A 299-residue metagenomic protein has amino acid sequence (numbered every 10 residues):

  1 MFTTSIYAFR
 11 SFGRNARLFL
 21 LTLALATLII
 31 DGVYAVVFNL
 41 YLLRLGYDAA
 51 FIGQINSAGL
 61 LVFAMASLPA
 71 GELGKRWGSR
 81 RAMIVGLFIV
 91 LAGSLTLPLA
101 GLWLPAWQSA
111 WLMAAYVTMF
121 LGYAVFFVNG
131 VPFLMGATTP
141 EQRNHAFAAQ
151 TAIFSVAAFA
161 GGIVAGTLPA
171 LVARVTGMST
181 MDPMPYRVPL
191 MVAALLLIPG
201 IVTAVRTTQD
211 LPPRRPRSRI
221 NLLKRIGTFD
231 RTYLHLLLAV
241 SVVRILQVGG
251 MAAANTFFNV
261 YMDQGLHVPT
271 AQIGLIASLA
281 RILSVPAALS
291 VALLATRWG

Functional and structural regions predicted by a protein language model:
F2-M65, L236-S278: Helix-loop boundary and gating motifs at the non-cytosolic
A24, G93, A106-F126, I245: Hydrophobic core of transmembrane alpha-helices in multi-pass small-molecule transporters, especially MFS/SLC-type
A66-S79, A287-G299: Helix-to-loop junctions at the C-terminal end of transmembrane segments in multipass secondary transporters
F88-A106: C-terminal ends and interior cores of transmembrane alpha-helices in multi-pass membrane transporters/permeases
V125-T138: Intracellular juxtamembrane helix-capping segments at the cytosolic ends of symmetry-related transmembrane helices
A160-P183, L293: Transmembrane alpha-helix termini and helix-breaking/packing motifs in multi-pass membrane transporters
V205-I226: Flexible cytoplasmic inter-helical loops of multi-pass small-molecule transporters
